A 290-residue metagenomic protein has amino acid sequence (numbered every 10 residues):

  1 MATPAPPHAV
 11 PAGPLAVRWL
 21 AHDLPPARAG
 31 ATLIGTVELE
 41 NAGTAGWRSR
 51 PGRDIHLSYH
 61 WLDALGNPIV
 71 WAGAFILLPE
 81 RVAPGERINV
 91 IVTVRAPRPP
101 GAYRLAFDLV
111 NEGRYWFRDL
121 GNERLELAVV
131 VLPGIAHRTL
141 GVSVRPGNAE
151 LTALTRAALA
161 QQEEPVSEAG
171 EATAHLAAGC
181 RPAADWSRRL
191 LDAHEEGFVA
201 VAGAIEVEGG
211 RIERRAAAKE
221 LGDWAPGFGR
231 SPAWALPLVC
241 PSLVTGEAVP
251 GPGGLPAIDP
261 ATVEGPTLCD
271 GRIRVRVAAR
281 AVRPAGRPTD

Functional and structural regions predicted by a protein language model:
L15-W19, H60-L78, I88, G121: Short beta-strand and strand-turn-strand segments in soluble, beta-rich domains
T93-G101: Short, surface-exposed loop/turn segments at beta-strand-coil junctions that are enriched for proline with nearby
L132-A160: N-proximal low-complexity "stem/linker" segments adjacent to membrane-targeting elements
G170-A183: Short beta-strand-to-loop acidic/aromatic patch adjacent to the donor-nucleotide binding site
D185-R215: Conserved donor NDP-sugar-binding/catalytic core segment of glycosyltransferases
A204-V207, R214-C240: Short, flexible, basic/aromatic active-site loop/helix in glycosyltransferases
L236-P252, G265: Conserved nucleotide-sugar donor-binding and metal-coordinating catalytic region shared by glycosyltransferases
A261-T289: Active-site donor/metal-binding and catalytic loop motifs of nucleotide-sugar-dependent glycosylation enzymes
